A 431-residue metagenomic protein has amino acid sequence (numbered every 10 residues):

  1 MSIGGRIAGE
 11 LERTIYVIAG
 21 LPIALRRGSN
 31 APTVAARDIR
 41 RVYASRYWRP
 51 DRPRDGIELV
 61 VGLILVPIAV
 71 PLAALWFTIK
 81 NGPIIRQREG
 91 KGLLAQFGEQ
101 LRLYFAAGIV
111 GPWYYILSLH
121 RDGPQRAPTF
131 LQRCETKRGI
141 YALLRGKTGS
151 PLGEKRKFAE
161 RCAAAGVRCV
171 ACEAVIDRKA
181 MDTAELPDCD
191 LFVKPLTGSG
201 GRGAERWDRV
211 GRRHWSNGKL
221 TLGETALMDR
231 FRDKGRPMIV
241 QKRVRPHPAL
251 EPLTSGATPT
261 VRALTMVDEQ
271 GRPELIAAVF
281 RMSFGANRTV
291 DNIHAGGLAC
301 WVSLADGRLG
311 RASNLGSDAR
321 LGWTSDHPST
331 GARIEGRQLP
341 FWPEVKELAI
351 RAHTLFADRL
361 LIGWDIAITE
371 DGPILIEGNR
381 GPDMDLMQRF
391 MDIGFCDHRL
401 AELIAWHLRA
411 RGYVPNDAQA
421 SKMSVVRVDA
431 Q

Functional and structural regions predicted by a protein language model:
M1-G62, V428-Q431: Intrinsically disordered, low-structural-confidence terminal and linker regions
G5-G9, G322-I350, T354-R359, I368-Q431: C-terminal active-site "lid" helix and adjoining low-complexity regulatory extension at the edge of ATP-using catalytic
D55-L186, S199, A349: Conserved N-proximal alpha/beta basic substrate-recognition cap immediately N-terminal to, or forming the N-lobe
R138-V261, M266-Q270, Q431: Active-site nucleotide/adenylate-binding loops and adjacent lid/helix of ATP-dependent enzymes
L191, E274-I276, I374-I376: Protein kinase-like catalytic core scaffold
G201, T260, R281-N287, N379-M391: Glycine-rich phosphate/pyrophosphate-binding beta-alpha loops
R213-H214, P273, L309, P373-I374: Hydrophobic residues embedded in beta-strands of well-ordered beta-sheets
K234-S255, T265-D268, L275-A277, R281-T369: A long amphipathic alpha-helix within ATP-dependent nucleotide-binding catalytic cores
